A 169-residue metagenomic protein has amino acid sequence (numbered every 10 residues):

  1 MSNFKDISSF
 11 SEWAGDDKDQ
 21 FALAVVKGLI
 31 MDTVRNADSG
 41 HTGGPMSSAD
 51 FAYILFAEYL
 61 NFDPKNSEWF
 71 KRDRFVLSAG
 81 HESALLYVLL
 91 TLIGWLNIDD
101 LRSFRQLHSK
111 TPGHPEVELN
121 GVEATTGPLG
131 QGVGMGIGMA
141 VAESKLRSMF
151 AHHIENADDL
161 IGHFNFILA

Functional and structural regions predicted by a protein language model:
S2-A14: Short, contiguous pre-domain boundary segments
N3-D6, V26, I161: N-terminal alpha-helical segment
W13-A22: N-terminal accessory segments
L23-S39: N-terminal capping segment at the start of a domain
S39-T42, L101: Flexible, glycine/charged-enriched surface loops at secondary-structure junctions
S47-A169: Cofactor-binding active-site loop characterized by glycine-rich and histidine/acidic residues
